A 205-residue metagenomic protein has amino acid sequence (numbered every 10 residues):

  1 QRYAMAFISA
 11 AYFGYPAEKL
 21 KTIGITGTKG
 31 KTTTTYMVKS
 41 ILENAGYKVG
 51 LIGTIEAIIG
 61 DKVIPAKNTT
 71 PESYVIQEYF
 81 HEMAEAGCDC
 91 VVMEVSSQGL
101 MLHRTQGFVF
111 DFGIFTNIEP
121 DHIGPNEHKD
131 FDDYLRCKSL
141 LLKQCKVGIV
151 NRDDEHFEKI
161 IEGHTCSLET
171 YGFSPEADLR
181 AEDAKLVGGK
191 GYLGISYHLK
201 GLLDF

Functional and structural regions predicted by a protein language model:
Q1-G24, T34-G46, E176-R180, G191: Short, basic phosphate-binding NTP loop
M5, G99-L102, F157-E158: Short, well-ordered alpha-helical microsegments
F7, A11, M37-S40, E78 (+4 more regions): Alpha-helical scaffold segments in soluble metabolic enzymes
S9-A10, M37-K39, R104-Q106, N126-H128 (+1 more regions): Short amphipathic alpha-helical segments
Y15-P16, I41-R136, L140, N151: ATP-dependent carboxylate-amine ligase catalytic core
E18-L20, E85-A86, D111-F205: Acidic, Mg2+-coordinating active-site environments of NTP-dependent enzymes
K31: Conserved lysine of the Walker
